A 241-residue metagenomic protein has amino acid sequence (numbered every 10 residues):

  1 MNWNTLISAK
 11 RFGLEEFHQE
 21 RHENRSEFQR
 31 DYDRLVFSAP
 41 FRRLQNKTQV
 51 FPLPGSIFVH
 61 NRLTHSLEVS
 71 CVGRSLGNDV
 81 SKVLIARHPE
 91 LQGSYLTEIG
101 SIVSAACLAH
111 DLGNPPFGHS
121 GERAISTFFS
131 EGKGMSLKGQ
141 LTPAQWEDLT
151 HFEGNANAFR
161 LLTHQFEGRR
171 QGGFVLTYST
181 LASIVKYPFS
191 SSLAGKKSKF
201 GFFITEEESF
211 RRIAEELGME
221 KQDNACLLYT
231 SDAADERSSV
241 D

Functional and structural regions predicted by a protein language model:
M1-R170, V175, S179, I184-Y187: An N-terminal structural lobe/cap that precedes and organizes the functional/catalytic core across diverse proteins
S104-A105, D223-Y229: Hydrophobic/aromatic side chains embedded in well-ordered alpha-helices
T177, V185-A225: Mobile gating loops/cap/lid regions near enzyme active sites that modulate substrate access
Y229-E236: Conserved small/polar residues in nucleotide/adenosyl-binding loops
S239: Structured mid-domain segments that build the active-site/substrate or prosthetic-cofactor binding neighborhood
